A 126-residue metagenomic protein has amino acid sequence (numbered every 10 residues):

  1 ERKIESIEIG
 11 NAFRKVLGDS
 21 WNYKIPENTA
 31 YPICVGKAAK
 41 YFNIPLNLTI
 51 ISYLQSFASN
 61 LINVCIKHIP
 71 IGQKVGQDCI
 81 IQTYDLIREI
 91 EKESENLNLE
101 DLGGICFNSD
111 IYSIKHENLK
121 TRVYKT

Functional and structural regions predicted by a protein language model:
E1-H68, D78-I81: Amphipathic alpha-helical interface segments
S56-T126: C-terminal auxiliary extensions adjacent to catalytic cores
